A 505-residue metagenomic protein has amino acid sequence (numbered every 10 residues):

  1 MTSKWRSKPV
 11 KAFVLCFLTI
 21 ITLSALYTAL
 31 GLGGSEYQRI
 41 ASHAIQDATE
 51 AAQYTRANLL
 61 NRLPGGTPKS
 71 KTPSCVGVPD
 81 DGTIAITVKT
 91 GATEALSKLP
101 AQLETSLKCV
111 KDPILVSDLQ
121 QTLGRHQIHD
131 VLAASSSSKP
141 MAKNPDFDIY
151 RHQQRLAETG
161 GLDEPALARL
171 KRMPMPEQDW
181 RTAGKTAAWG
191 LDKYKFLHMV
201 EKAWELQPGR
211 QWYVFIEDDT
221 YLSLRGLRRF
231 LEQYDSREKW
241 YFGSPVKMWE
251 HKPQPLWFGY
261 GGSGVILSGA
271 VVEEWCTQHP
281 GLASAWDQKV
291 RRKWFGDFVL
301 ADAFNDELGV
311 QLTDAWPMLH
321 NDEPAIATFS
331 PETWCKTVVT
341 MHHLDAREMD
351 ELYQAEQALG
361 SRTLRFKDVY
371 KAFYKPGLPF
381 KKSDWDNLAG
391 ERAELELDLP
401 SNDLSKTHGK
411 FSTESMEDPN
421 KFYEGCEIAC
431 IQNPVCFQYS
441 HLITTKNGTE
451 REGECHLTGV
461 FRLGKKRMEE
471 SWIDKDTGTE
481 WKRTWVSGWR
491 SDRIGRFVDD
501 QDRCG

Functional and structural regions predicted by a protein language model:
T2-R62, R292-G505: C-terminal catalytic/acceptor-binding lobe
P68-K71, E94-S106: Short, well-formed alpha-helical segments that are part of the catalytic scaffolds of diverse glycosyltransferases
D81, A101-P113: Short, acidic, metal-binding catalytic loop of nucleotide-sugar glycosyltransferases
A85-T93: A conserved hydrophobic helix/loop-capping motif in glycosyltransferases and polysaccharide synthases
D118-R210: Active-site-proximal specificity loops/subdomain of glycosyltransferases
Y213: Short aromatic/hydrophobic "clamp" motif used to bind/position activated sugar donors
I216-E217: Active-site acidic Asp-centered loop
T220-D302, D306, L319, F366 (+2 more regions): Conserved catalytic core of nucleotide-sugar-dependent glycosyltransferases
